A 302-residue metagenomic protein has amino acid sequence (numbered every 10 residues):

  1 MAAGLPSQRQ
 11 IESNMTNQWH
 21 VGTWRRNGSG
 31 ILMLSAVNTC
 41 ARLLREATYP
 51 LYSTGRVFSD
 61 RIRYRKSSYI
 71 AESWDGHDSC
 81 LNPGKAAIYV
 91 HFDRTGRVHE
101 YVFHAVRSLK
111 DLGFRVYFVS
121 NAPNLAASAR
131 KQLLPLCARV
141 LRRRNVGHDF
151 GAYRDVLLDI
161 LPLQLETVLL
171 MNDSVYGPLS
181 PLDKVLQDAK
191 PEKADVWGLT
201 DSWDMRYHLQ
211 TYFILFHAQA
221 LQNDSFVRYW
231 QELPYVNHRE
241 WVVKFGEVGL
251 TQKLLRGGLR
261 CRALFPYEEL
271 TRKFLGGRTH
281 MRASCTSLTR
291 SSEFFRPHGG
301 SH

Functional and structural regions predicted by a protein language model:
M1-T23: N-terminal amphipathic/basic-hydrophobic helices that include classical n-h-c signal peptides and signal-anchor
N17-H302: ER/Golgi luminal nucleotide-sugar-dependent glycosyltransferases, focusing on the catalytic module
